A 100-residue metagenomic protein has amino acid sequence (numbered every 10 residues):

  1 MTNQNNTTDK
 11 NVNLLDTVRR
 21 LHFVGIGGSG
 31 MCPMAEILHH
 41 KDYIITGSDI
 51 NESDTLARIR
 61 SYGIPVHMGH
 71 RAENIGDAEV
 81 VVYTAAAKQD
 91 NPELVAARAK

Functional and structural regions predicted by a protein language model:
M1-K100: N-terminal leader/targeting and accessory segments in enzymes
